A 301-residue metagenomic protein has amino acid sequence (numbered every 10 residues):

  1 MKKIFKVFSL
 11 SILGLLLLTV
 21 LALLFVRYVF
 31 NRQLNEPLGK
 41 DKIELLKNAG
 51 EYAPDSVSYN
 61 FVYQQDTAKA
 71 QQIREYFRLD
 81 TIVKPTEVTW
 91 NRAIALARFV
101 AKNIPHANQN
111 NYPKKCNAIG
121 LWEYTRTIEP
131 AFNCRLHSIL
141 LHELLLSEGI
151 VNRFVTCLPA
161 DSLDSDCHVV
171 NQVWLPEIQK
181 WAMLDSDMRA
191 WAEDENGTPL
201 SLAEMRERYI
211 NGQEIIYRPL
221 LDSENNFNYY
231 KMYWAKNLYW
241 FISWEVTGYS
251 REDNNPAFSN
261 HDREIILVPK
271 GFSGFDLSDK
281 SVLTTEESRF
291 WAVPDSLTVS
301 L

Functional and structural regions predicted by a protein language model:
M1-L24: N-terminal Sec-pathway targeting helices
F8, L96, E177, V299-L301: Generic low-polarity alpha-helical segments
L18-L38: Membrane-interface motif at the C-terminal end of an N-terminal transmembrane signal
P37, D41-F132: Secondary-structure boundary elements
V88-A95, F99, L136, L140 (+2 more regions): Extracytoplasmic/secreted proteins, especially bacterial periplasmic and envelope-associated proteins
P130-C134, V155-C157: Short His-Asn-centered micro-motif
I139-Q213: Hydrophobic/aromatic-rich core segments of domains that either
R208-L301: Low-complexity, Gly/Ser/Thr/Pro-rich intrinsically disordered linker/tail segments
